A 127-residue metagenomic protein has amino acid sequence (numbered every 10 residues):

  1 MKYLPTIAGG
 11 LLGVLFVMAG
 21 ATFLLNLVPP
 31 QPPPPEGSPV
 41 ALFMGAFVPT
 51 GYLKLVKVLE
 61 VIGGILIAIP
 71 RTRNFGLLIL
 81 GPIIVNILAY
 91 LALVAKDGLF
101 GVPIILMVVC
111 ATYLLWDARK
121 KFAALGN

Functional and structural regions predicted by a protein language model:
M1-V28, I69-N127: Extended, low-polarity transmembrane helix blocks
A19-L55: Solvent-exposed, well-ordered loop and adjacent helix/strand elements within mature globular domains that form
M44-Y52, A68-L77: Short, amphipathic, aromatic/basic-enriched membrane-interface segments that mark the entry/exit of transmembrane
V48-P49, K57, W116-K120: General structural signal for secondary-structure boundaries
K57-G64: Core segments of transmembrane alpha-helices that mediate helix-helix packing or line hydrophobic substrate/ligand
